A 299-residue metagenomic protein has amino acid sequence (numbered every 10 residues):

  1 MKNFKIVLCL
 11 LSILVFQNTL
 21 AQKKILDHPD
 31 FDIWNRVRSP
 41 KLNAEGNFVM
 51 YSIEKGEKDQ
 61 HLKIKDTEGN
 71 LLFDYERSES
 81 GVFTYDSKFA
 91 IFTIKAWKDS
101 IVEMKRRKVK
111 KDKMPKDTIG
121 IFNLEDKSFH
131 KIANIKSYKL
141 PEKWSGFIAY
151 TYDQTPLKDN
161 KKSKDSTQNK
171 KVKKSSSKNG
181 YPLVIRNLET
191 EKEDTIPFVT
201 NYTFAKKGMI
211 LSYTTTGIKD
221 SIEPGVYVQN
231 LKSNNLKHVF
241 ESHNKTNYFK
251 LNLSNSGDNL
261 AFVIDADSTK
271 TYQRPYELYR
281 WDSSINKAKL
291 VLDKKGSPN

Functional and structural regions predicted by a protein language model:
M1-L26: Bacterial Sec-dependent N-terminal signal peptides
A21-N299: Beta-propeller folds
